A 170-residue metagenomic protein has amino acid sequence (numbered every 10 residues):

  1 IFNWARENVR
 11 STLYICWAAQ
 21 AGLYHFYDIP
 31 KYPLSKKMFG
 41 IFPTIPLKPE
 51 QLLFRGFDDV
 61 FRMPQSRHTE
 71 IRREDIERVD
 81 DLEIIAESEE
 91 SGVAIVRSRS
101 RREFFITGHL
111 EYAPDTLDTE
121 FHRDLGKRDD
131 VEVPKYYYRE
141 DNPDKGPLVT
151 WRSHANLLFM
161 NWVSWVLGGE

Functional and structural regions predicted by a protein language model:
I1-K48: Cysteine-nucleophile active-site neighborhood
N3-W4, I41-E170: Amide-donor transfer/coupling interface in amidating biosynthetic enzymes
